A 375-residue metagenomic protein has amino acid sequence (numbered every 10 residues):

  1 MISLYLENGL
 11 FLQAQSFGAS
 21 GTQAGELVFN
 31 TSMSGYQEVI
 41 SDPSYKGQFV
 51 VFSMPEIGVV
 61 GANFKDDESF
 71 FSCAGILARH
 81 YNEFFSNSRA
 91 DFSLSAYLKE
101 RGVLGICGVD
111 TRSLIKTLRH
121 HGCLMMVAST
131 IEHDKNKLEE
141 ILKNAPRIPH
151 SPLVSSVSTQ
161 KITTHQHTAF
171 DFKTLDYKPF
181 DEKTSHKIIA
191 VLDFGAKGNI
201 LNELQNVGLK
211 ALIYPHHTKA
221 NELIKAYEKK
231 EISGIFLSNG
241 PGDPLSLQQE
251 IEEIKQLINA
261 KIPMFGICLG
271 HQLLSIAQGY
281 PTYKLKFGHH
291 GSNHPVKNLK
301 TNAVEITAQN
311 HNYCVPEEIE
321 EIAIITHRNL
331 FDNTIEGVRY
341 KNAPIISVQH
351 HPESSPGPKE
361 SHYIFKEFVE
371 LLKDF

Functional and structural regions predicted by a protein language model:
M1-N206, L212-H217, P244, S355 (+1 more regions): RNA-binding accessory domains that recognize and position tRNA/RNA substrates
S16-F17, P55, N310, Y340 (+1 more regions): Residue-level structural signal for beta-strand termini and adjacent loop
L104, I188, P263-F265, P281 (+1 more regions): Proline-centered loop/turn at the N-terminus of a beta-strand
K187-P263, L273: Phosphate-binding active sites in nucleotide-utilizing proteins
I188-D193, T307-A308, I346-H350: Active-site-proximal beta-strand elements of phosphoester/diester hydrolases
S233-I306, P358-E367, L371-F375: Cysteine-nucleophile active-site neighborhood
A303-A343: Catalytic beta-strand/loop cores that center a nucleophilic Ser/Cys/Thr and support acyl-enzyme chemistry
A308-Y313, H350-G357: Glycine-rich phosphate/pyrophosphate-binding beta-alpha loops
